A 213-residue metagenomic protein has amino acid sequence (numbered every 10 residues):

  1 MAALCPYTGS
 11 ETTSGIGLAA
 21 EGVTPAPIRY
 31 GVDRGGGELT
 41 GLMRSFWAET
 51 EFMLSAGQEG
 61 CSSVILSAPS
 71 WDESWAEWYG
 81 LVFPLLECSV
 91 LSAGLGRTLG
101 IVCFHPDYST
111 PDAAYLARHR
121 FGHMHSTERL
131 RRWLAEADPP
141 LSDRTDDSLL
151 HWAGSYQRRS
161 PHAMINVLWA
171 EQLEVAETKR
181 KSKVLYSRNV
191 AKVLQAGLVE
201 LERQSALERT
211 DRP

Functional and structural regions predicted by a protein language model:
M1-P213: Expand to "…catalyze enediolate/carbanion chemistry for C-C bond making/breaking, isomerization, decarboxylation
